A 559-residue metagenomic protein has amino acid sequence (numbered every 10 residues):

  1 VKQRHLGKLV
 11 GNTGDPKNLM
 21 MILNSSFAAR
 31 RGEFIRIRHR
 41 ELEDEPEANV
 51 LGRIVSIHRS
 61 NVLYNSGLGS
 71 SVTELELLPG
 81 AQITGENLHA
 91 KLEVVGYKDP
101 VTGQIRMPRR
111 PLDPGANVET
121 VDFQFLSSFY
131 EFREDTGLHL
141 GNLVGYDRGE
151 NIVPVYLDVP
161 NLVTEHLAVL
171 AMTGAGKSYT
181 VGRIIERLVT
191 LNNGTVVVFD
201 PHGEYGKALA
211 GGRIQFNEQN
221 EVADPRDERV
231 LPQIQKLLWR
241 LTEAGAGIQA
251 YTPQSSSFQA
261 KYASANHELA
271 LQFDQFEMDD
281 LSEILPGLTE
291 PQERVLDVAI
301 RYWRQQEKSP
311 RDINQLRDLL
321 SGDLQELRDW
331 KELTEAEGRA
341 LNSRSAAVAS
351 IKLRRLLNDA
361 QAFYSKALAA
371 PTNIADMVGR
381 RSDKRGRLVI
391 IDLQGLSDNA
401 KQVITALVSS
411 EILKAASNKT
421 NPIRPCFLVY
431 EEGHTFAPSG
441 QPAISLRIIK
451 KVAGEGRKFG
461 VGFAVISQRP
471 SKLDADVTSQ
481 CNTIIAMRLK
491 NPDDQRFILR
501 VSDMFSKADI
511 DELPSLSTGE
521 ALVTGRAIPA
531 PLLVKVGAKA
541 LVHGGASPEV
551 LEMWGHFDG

Functional and structural regions predicted by a protein language model:
V1-E134: Conserved ASCE P-loop ATPase motor domains encompassing nucleic-acid-directed helicases/translocases
V62-N65, V101, Y205-N217, F258-A263 (+4 more regions): Switch/connector loops and helix/strand junctions flanking conserved nucleotide-binding motifs in nucleotide-processing
Q82, S445, K451-K535: Conserved ATP-driven motor cores of ASCE-family P-loop NTPases powering translocation/secretion/packaging/pilus
H139-T252, A475, V523, W554-F557: Glycine-rich phosphate-binding loop of nucleotide-binding enzymes
V169, T173, S397, P470: The conserved Walker
R187, G203-Q215, E243-K451, S517 (+1 more regions): P-loop NTPase motor domains
N193-V197, R385-L388, I423-F427, F459-A464: Loop/turn-to-beta-strand initiation segments
G519-G559: Conserved P-loop NTPase motor module
